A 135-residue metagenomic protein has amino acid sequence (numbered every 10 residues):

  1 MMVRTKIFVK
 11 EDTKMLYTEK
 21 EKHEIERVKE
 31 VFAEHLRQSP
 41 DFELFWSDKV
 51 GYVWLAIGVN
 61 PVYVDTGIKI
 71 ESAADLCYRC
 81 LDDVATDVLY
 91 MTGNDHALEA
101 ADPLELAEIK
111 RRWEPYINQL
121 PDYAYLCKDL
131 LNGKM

Functional and structural regions predicted by a protein language model:
M1, E19, E34, A107-I109: Intrinsically disordered, low-complexity regions enriched in serine, threonine, proline and polar/charged residues
I7-F42: Negatively charged, low-complexity tracts enriched in Asp/Glu with abundant Ser/Thr
W46-Y125: Acidic, low-complexity, intrinsically disordered interaction modules
P121-M135: A generic hydrophobic-segment detector
